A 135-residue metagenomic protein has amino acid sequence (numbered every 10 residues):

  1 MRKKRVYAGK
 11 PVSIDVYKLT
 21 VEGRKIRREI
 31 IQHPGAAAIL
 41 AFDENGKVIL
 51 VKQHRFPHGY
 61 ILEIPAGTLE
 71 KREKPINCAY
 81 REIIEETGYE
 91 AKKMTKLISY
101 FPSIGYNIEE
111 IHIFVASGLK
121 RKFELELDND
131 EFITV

Functional and structural regions predicted by a protein language model:
M1-R2, Y60, K71, K96 (+3 more regions): Nudix hydrolase/Nudix homology domain
K3-A38, D43-E44: Acidic, metal-coordinating catalytic segment for phosphate/diphosphate chemistry, firing primarily on the Nudix
K4-R5, S99-S103: Short, solvent-exposed loop/turn elements at beta->coil junctions and helix N-caps that rim active or binding pockets
A8, S13, G35, N107-E110 (+1 more regions): A generic structural signal for well-ordered coil/turn residues at beta-strand boundaries that shape enzyme active-site
S13-R24, S103-F123: Active-site-adjacent beta-strand/loop module that shapes the phosphate/pyrophosphate-binding cleft
I14-V16, L40, L50, I113-V115 (+1 more regions): Conserved hydrophobic/aromatic beta-strand scaffold that supports enzyme active sites
I31-H33, A37-R81, F123, L127: Conserved Nudix-box catalytic region and its N-terminal flanking loop in Nudix hydrolases and closely related
E90-L97: A short coil-to-beta-strand element that immediately follows conserved catalytic motifs
